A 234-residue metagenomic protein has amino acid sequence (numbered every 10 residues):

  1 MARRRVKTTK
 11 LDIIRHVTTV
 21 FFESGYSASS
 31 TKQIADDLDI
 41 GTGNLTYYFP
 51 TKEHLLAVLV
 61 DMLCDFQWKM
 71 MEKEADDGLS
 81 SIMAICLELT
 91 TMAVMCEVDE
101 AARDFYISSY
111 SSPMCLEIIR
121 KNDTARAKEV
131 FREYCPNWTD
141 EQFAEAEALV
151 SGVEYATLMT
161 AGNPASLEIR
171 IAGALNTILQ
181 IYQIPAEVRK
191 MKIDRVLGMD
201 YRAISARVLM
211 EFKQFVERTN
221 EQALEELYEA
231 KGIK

Functional and structural regions predicted by a protein language model:
M1-K10: Short, Lys/Arg-enriched anionic-surface-contact patches
D12, V20-H54, V58: Helix-turn-helix
H16-S24, K69-M70, E74, M95 (+2 more regions): Solvent-exposed, amphipathic alpha-helical segments
D61-W68: Short, basic, alpha-helical segments at the C-terminal edge of helix-turn-helix-like DNA-binding modules
K69-D104, R120-T124: Hydrophobic alpha-helical connector segments
E72-A75, F105-S112, R195: Short linear capping/connector segments at secondary-structure termini
S108-L158, A165-L179: Amphipathic alpha-helical packing segments from all-alpha helical-bundle domains
K128-R132, N163-K234: C-terminal peripheral helix-coil segments that are non-catalytic and often amphipathic
